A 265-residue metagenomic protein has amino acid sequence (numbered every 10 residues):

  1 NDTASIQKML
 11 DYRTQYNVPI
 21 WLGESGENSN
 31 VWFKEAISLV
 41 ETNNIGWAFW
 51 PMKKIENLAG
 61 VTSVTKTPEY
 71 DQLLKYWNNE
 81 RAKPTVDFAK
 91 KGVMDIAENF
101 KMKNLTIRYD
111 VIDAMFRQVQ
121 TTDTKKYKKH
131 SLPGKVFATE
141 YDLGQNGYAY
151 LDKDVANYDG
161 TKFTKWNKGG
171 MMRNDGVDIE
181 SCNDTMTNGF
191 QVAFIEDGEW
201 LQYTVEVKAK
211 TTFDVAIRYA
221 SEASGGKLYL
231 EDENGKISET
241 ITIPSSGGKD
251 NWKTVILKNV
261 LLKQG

Functional and structural regions predicted by a protein language model:
N1: Aromatic- and acid-rich polysaccharide-binding/catalytic face of secreted or lumenal carbohydrate-active enzymes
S5, W32-F33, G226, K253: Residues at alpha-helix caps and immediate loop-helix transition turns in enzyme cores, especially N- and C-cap
S5-Y12, E35-A36: A general structural detector for well-ordered alpha-helical segments in enzyme core domains, enriched
D11, S38, S63-T67, D154-T161 (+1 more regions): Generic alpha-helical propensity signal that fires on short helical segments and nearby coil/disordered stretches
R13-Y16, V40-T42, E222, L262-Q264: A structural signal for short secondary-structure junctions
Y16-M115: Substrate-binding cleft of secreted/luminal carbohydrate-active enzymes
D110-G265: Extracytoplasmic
